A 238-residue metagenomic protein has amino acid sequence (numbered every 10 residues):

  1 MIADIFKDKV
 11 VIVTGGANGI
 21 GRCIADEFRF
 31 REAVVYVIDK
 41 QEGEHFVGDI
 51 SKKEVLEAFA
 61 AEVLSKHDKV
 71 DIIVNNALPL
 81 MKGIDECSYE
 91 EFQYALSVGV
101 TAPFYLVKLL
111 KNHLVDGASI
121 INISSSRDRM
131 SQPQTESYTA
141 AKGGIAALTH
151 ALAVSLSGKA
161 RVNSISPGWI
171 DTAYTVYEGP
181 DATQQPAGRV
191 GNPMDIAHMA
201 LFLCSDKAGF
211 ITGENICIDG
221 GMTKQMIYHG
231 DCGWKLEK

Functional and structural regions predicted by a protein language model:
A3-V35: Canonical Rossmann dinucleotide-binding motif of NAD(H)/NADP(H)-dependent dehydrogenases/reductases, specifically
N76-M81, G221: Conserved NAD(P)H cofactor-binding loop of Rossmann-fold oxidoreductase domains
G83-L96, D181: Substrate-binding pocket helix/loop in short-chain dehydrogenase/reductase
V107, A141, T149: Active-site helix of classical SDR
N112, V154-G158, G209: Alpha-helical segment proximal to the catalytic Tyr-Lys
S164, G179-I211, I218-G220: C-terminal helical subdomain
T212-K238: Short C-terminal tail/terminal secondary-structure segment of NAD(P)H-dependent dehydrogenase/reductase domains
